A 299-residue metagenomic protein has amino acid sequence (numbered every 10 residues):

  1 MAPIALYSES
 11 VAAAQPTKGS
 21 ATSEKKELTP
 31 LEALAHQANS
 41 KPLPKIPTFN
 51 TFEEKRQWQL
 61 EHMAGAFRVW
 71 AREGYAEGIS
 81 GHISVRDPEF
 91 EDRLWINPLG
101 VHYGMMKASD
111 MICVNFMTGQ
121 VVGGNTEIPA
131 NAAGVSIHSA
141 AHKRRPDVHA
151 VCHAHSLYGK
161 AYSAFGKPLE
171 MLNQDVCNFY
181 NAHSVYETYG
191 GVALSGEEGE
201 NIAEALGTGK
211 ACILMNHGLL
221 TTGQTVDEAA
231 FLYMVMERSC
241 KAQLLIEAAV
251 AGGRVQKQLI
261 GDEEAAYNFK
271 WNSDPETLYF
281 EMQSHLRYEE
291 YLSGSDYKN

Functional and structural regions predicted by a protein language model:
I4, S8-Q57, M63-A66, K210-I213 (+1 more regions): A conserved C-terminal secondary-structure "cap"
K26-G119: N-terminal low-complexity or amphipathic/hydrophobic leaders
E53-R56, G123-A132, V185-A193: Flexible, glycine/proline-enriched loop segments at strand-loop-helix junctions that form or flank small-ligand binding
Y75-G78, R86-E89, Y103-M106, H142-R145 (+3 more regions): Solvent-exposed alpha-helices and their adjacent loops that cap or buttress functional pockets in soluble metabolic
H82-D87, L94, K160, C212 (+1 more regions): Short beta-strand scaffold segments in enzyme catalytic cores
R86, I96-P98, C152-A154, L214-M215: Short beta-strand segments
M117-A161, G196-T208, H217: Short HxH-centered metal-ligating active-site micro-motif
L157-L194, E198: Class I SAM-dependent methyltransferase SAM-binding "motif I" and its flanking Rossmann-like core
